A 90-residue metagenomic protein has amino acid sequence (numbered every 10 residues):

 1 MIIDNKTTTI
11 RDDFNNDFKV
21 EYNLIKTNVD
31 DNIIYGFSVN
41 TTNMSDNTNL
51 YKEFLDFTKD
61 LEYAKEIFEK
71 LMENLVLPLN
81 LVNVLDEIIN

Functional and structural regions predicted by a protein language model:
M1-N23: Negatively charged, low-complexity tracts enriched in Asp/Glu with abundant Ser/Thr
D12-F14, T27, F54: Generic marker of residues within folded, mature protein domains
F18-V29, V82: A positively charged, amphipathic N-terminal helix/segment that binds anionic biomolecules
V29-K52: A short, structured beta-strand/loop element
S45-N90: Mixed-charge, Lys/Arg-enriched low-complexity segments
